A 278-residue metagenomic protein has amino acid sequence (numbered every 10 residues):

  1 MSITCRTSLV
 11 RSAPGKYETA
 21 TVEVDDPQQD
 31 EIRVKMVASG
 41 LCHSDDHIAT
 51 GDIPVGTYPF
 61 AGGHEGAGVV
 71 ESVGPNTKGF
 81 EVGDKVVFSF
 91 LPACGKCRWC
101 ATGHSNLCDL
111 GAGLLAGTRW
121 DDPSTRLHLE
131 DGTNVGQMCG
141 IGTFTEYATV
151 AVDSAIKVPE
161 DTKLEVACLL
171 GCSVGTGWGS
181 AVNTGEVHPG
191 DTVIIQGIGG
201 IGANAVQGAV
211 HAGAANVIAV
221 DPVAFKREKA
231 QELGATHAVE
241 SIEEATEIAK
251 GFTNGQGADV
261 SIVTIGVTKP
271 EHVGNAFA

Functional and structural regions predicted by a protein language model:
E23-V24, T57-G63, G136-G140, E146-Y147: Short Gly/Pro-enriched turn/cap motifs at secondary-structure boundaries
D25-S39, D52-A101, N106, L114 (+1 more regions): Glycine-rich beta-strand-centered segment in the early N-terminal region that forms part of a ligand/cofactor-binding
H43-T50: Cytochrome P450 core scaffold surrounding the K-helix E-X-X-R motif and the conserved "meander" helix-loop region
K85, E146-Y147, D153-A155, P159-E247 (+1 more regions): Mid-domain Rossmann-like dinucleotide-binding core that forms the NAD(H)/NADP(H) cofactor-binding site
F90-D153: Cysteine-cluster motifs in flexible loop/terminal segments that predominantly coordinate metals
A214, I265-A278: Glycine-rich phosphate-binding loop and adjacent beta-alpha segment of Rossmann(oid) nucleotide-cofactor-binding
A245-G255: Short amphipathic alpha-helix with an adjacent loop that forms part of the alpha/beta core around
Q256-I262: Short SAM/SAH-binding signature in class I
